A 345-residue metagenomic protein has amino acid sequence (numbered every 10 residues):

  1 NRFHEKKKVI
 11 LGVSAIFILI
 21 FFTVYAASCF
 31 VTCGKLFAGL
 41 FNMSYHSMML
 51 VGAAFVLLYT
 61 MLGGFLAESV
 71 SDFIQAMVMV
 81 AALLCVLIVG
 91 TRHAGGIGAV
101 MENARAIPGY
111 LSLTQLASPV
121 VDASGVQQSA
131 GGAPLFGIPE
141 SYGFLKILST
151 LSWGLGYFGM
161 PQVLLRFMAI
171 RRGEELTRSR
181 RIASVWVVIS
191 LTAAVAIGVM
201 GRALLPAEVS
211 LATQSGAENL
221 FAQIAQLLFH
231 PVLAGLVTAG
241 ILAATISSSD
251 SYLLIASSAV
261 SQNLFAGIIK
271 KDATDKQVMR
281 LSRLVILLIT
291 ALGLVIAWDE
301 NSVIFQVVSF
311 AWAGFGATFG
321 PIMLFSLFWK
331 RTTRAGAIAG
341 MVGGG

Functional and structural regions predicted by a protein language model:
N1-G345: Membrane-embedded helix-loop-helix hairpins and adjacent transmembrane boundary segments in multi-pass transporters
